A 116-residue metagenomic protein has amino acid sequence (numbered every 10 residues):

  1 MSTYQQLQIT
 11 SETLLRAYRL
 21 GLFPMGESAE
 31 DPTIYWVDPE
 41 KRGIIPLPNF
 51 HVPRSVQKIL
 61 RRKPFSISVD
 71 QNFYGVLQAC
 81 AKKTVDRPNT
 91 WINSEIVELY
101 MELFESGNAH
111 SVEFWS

Functional and structural regions predicted by a protein language model:
M1-S116: N-acyltransferase acceptor-side catalytic subdomain
